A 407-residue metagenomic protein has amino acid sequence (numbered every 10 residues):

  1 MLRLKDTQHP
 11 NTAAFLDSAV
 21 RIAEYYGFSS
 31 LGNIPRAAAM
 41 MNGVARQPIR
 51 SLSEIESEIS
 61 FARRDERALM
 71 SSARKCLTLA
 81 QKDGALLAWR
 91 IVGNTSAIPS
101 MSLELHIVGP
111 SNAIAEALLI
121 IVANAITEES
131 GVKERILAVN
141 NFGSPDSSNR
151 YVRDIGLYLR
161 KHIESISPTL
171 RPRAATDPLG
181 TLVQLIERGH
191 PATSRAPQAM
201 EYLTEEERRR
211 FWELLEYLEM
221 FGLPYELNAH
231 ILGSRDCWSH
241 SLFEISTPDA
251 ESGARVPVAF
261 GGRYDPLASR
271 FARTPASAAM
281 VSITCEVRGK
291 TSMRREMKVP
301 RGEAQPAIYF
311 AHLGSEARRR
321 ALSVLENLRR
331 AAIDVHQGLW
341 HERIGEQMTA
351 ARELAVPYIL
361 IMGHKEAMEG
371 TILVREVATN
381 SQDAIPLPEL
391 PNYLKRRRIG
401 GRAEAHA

Functional and structural regions predicted by a protein language model:
M1-A407: TRNA-recognition modules of translation machinery and tRNA-sensing kinases, especially anticodon-binding
